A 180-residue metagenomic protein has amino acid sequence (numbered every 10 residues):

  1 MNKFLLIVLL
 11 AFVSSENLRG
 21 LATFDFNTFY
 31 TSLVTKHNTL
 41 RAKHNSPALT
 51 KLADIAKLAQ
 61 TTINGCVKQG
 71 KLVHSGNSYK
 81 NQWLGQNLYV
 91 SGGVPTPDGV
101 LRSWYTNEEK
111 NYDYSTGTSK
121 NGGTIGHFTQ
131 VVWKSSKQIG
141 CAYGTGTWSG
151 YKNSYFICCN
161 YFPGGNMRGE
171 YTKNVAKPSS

Functional and structural regions predicted by a protein language model:
N2-N17: Cleavable N-terminal signal peptides of Sec/SRP-targeted secreted and luminal proteins
F4-V8, F24, V175-K177: Short, composition-biased local secondary-structure segments
E16, L21-T23, Q86: Boundary of Sec targeting at the N-terminus
F24-L84: Short, well-ordered surface patches within globular domains
G65, Q69, S91, N107: Phosphate/oxyanion-binding loops and surfaces in catalytic or ligand/nucleic-acid-binding neighborhoods
L84-S91: Well-structured core secondary-structure elements of compact alpha/beta domains
V94-S180: Disulfide-stabilized extracellular recognition modules
